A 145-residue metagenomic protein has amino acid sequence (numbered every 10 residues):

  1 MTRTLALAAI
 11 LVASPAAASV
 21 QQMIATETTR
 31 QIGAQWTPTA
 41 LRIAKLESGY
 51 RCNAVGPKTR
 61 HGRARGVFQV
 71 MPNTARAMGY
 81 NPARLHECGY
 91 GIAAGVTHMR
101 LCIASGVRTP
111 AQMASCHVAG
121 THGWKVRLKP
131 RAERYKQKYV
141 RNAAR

Functional and structural regions predicted by a protein language model:
M1-A8: Sec-dependent signal peptide recognition, specifically the positively charged N-region followed immediately by
A8-I10, M23: N-terminal leader/targeting segments
A13-P15: N-terminal signal peptide c-region/cleavage motif recognized by signal peptidases
S19-R145: Catalytic glycan-binding domains that act on GlcNAc-containing polysaccharides
